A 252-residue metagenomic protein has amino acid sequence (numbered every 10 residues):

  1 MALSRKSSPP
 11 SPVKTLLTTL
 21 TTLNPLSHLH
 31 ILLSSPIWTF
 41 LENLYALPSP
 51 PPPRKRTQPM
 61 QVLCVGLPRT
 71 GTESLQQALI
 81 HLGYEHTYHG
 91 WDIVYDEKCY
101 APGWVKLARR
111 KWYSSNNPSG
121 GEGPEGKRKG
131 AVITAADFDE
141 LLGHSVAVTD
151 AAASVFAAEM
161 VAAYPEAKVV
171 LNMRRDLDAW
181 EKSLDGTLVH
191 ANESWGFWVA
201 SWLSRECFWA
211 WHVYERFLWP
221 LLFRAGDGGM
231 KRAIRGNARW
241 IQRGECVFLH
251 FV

Functional and structural regions predicted by a protein language model:
L3-I133: PAPS-dependent sulfotransferase catalytic core
M60-L63, H144-A147, K168: Short active-site oxyanion
C64-G66, G90-W91, T149-A153, M173-R174 (+1 more regions): Short His-Asn-centered micro-motif
Y84, D92, A157-K231: PAPS-dependent sulfotransferase catalytic domain
T87, A147, V169, L249-F251: Conserved beta-strand scaffold positions in the cores of enzyme catalytic domains, especially in NTP/NDP-utilizing
V132-A135, S154: Structural motif corresponding to alpha-helix initiation and N-cap regions
D139-V161, N172: Glycine-rich phosphate-binding loop used to anchor ATP phosphates in small-molecule kinases, encompassing both
G228-V252: GST-like fold's C-terminal all-alpha helical module
